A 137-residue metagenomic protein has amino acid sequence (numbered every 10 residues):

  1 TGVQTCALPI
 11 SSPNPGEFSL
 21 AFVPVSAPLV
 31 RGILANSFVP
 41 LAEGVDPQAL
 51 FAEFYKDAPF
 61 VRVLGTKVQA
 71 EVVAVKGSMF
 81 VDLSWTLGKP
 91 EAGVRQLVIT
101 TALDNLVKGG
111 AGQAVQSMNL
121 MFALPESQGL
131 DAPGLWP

Functional and structural regions predicted by a protein language model:
T1, V30, K76-S78: Short, solvent-exposed coil/turn segments
T1-L8: Short, small-residue-biased leader/transition segments that mark boundaries at the very start of proteins
S12-N14: Conserved catalytic cysteine-centered active-site region of acyl-thioester-dependent Claisen-condensing enzymes
G16-A21: A structural supersecondary motif
S26-P28: AMP-binding (ANL) adenylation modules
R31-A35: Conserved glycine-rich beta-strand-loop-beta hairpin in the small C-terminal domain of fold type I
F38-P137: C-terminal active-site/capping subdomain that shapes the small-molecule cofactor and substrate pocket of enzyme
